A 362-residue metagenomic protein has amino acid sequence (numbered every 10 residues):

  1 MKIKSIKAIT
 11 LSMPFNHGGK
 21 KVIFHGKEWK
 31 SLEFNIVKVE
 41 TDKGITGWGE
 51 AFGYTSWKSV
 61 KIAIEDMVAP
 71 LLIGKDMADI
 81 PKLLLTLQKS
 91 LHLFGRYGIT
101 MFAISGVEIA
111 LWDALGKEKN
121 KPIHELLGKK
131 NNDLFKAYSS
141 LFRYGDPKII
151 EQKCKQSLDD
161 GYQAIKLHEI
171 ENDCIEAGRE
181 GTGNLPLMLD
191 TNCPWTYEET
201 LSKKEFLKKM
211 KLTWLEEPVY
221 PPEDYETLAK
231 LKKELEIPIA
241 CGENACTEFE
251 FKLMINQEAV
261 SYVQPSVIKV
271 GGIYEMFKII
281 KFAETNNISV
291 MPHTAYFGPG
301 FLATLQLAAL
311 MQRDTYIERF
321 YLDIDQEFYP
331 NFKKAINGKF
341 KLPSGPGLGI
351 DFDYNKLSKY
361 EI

Functional and structural regions predicted by a protein language model:
M1-K43, F52, L322, Q326: Structured beta-strand/loop patches that form or line metal/cofactor-binding pockets in enzymes
I3, G44, V68, V107 (+7 more regions): Conserved, mostly hydrophobic/aromatic
I6, E40-E118: Metal- or metallocofactor-binding catalytic centers and their adjacent structured scaffolds across diverse enzyme
N35-G47, F332-K334, F340-P343: Active-site and channel-lining beta-strand-loop segments that bind or position nucleotide-derived/phosphorylated
G47, A137-S140, Q163-L167, L187-T191 (+5 more regions): Hydrophobic faces of well-ordered beta-strands that scaffold small-molecule active sites in alpha/beta enzyme cores
D66, E205, K211, V219-K339 (+1 more regions): Shared catalytic-loop signature of beta/alpha-barrel
E125-L235: Metal-dependent enolase-superfamily TIM-barrel catalytic cores that perform enediolate-based chemistry
L348-I362: Extended hydrophobic packing segments that form well-structured cores
